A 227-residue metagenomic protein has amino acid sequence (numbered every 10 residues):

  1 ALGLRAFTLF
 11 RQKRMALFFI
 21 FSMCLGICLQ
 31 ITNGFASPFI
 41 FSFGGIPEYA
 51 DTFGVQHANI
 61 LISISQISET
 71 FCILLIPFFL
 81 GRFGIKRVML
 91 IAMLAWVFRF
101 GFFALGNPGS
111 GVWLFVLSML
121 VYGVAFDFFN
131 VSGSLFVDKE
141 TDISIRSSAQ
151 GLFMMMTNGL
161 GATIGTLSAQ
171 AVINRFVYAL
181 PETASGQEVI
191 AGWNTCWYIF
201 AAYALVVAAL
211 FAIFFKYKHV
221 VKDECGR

Functional and structural regions predicted by a protein language model:
A1-F19, G45-I46: Juxtamembrane intracellular "pre-TM" segments in multi-pass secondary transporters
G34-A58: Short amphipathic helix-loop junctions that connect adjacent transmembrane helices in Major Facilitator Superfamily/SLC
V55-Q56, T141-M154: Loop-to-transmembrane helix entry/capping segments in MFS-fold secondary transporters and related SLC/MFSD carriers
F71-I85, I173: Helix-to-loop junctions at the C-terminal end of transmembrane segments in multipass secondary transporters
A95-P108: C-terminal ends and interior cores of transmembrane alpha-helices in multi-pass membrane transporters/permeases
F128-D142: Intracellular juxtamembrane helix-capping segments at the cytosolic ends of symmetry-related transmembrane helices
A171-A204: A membrane-interface helix-boundary motif in multi-pass transporters
W193-R227: Multi-pass alpha-helical transporter architecture, strongest for 12-TM Major Facilitator/SLC carriers used
